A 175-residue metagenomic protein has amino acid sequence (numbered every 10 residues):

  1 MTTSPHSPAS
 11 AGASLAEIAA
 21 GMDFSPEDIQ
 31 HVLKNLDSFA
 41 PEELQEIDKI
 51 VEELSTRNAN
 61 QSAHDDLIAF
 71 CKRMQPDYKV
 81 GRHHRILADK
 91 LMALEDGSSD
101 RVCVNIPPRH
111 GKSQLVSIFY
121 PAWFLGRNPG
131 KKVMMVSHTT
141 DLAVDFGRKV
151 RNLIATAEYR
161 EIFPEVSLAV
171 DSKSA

Functional and structural regions predicted by a protein language model:
M1-S99: N-terminal accessory segments
K90, Y120-P121, F146: Short, hydrophobic/aromatic alpha-helical segments in well-folded domains
E95, K112, L125-G126: N-terminal cationic-hydrophobic initiation segments that often serve targeting/anchoring roles
S99-F119: Walker A/P-loop
V116-N128: Walker A/P-loop NTP-binding motif
K132-M134: Conserved beta-strand elements of the Class I
V136-A175: Conserved nucleotide-state-sensing and coupling region of NTP-binding domains
